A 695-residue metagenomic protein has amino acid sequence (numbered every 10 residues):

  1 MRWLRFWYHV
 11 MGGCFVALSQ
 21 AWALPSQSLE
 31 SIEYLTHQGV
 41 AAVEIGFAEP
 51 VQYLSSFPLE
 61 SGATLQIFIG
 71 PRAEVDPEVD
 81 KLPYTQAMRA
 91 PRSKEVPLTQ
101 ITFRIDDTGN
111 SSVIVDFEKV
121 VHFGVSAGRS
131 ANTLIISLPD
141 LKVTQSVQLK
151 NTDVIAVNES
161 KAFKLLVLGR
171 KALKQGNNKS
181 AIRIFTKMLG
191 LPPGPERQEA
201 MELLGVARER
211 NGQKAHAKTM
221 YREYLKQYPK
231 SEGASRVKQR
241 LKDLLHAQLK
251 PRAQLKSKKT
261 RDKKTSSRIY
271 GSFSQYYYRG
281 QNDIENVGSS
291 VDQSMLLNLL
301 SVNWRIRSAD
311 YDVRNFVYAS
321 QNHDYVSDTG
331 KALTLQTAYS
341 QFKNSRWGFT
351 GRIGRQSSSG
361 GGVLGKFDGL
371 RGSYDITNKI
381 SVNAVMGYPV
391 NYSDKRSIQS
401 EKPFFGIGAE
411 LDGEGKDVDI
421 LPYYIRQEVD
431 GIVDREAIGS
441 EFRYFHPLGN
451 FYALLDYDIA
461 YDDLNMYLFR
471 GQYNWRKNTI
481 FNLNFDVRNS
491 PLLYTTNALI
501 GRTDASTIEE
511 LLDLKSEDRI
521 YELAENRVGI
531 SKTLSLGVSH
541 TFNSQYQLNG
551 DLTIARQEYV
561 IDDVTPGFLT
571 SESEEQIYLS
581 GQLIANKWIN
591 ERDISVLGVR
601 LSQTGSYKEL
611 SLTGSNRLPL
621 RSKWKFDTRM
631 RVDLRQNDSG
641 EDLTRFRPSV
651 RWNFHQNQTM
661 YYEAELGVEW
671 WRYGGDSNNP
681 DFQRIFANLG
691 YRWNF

Functional and structural regions predicted by a protein language model:
W22-P193: Signal-peptide-cleaved, periplasmic/extracellular N-terminal interaction regions immediately downstream of the signal
L189-R197, L225-R240: Short solvent-exposed coil/turn linkers within tandem alpha-helical repeat scaffolds
K226, S235, D243-F695: Gram-negative and organellar
